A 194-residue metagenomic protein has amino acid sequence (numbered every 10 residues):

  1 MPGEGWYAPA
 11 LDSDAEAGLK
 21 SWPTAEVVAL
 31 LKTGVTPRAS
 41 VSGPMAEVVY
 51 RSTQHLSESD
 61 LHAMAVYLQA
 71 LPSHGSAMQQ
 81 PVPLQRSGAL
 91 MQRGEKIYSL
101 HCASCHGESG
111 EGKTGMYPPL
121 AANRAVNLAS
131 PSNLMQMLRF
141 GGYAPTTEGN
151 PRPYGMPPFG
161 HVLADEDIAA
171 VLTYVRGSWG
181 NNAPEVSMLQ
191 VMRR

Functional and structural regions predicted by a protein language model:
M1, S87-G115, A122-F140: Sequence/structural segment immediately N-terminal to covalent heme-attachment motifs in c-type and related
M1-R38: Active-site substrate-binding loop specific to GH73 endo-beta-N-acetylglucosaminidase modules in bacterial autolysins
M1-W6, A25, A39-A103, N150-R194: Flexible coil segments in periplasmic/lumen-exposed cytochrome c-class electron-transfer proteins
L11, M45, G110, L120 (+1 more regions): Short clusters of hydrophobic/aromatic residues that line enzyme substrate/ligand-binding pockets
S13-A17, Y50-T53, A122: Short, recurring structural edge motifs at helix starts
A17-L19, A29, V35-A39, Q54 (+4 more regions): Short loop/beta submotifs within extracellular cysteine-rich repeat domains
S21-L31, V35, A121-E166, A170: Extended, polar beta-sheet/loop recognition surfaces of beta-rich domains that mediate binding to diverse ligands
